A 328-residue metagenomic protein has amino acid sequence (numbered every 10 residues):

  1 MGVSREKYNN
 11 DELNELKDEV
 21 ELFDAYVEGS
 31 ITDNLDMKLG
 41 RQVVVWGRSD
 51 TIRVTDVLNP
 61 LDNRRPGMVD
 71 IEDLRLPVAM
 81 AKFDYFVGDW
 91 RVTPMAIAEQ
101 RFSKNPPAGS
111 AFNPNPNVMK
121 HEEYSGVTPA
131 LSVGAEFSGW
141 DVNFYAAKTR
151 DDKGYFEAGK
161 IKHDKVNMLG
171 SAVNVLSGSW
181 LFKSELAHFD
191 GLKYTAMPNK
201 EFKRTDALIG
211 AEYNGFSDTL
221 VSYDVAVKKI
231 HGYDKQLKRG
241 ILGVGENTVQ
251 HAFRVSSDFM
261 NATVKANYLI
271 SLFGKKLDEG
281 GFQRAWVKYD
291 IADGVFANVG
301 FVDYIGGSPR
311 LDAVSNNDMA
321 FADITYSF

Functional and structural regions predicted by a protein language model:
M1, L35-M37, D89-V92, G139-V142 (+4 more regions): Repeated loop/turn-to-beta-strand initiation elements of outer-membrane beta-barrel proteins
M1-R5, L39-R41, P94-A98, F144-K148 (+6 more regions): Transmembrane beta-barrel strands of outer-membrane/channel proteins
G2-F112, S138, G306: Outer membrane beta-barrel
N14-E19, I71-D73, H121-S125, K160-K165 (+4 more regions): Replace "Gram-negative outer membrane beta-barrel proteins" with "bacterial and organellar outer membrane beta-barrel
E21-A25, P77-A81, V127-L131, N167-S171 (+4 more regions): Hydrophobic, lipid-facing positions within transmembrane beta-strands of outer-membrane proteins
G29-S30, R41, D84-V87, G134-F137 (+6 more regions): Residue-level signature of outer-membrane beta-barrel architecture
V87, G294, F301, S315-F328: Outer-membrane beta-barrel "beta-signal"
A147, N174-L272: Detector for outer-membrane/organellar transmembrane beta-barrel domains, recognizing the amphipathic beta-strand
